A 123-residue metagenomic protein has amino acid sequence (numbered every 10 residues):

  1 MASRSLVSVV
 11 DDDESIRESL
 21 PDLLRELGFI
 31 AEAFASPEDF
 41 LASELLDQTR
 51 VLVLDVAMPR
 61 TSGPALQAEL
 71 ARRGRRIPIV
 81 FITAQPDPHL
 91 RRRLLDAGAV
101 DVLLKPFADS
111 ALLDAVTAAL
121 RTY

Functional and structural regions predicted by a protein language model:
E14-E32: Two-component/phosphorelay signaling modules centered on CheY-like receiver
A35-S36, T61-L66: Acidic catalytic/metal-coordinating carboxylates
D47-L54: Active-site beta3 strand of CheY-like receiver
M58: Receiver (REC) domain active-site loop signature in two-component systems and cognate sites in sensor histidine kinases
A65, P86-D101: Alpha4 helix (beta4-alpha4-beta5 surface) of REC/receiver domains from two-component response regulators
H89, F107-T117: C-terminal output helix
T117-Y123: The C-terminal output helix
